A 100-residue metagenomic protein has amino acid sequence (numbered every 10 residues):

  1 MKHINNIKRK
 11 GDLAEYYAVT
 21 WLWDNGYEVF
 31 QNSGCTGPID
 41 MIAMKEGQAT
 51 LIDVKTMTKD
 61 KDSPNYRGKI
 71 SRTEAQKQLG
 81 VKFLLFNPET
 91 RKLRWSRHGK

Functional and structural regions predicted by a protein language model:
M1-N32: Acidic-basic catalytic patches of nuclease active cores, encompassing PD-(D/E)XK and other metal-cofactor nuclease
K8, V54-Y66: Short beta-strand-loop-alpha-helix junction that forms the active-site gateway of nucleic-acid-processing nucleases
A18, L22, M41-A43, G47-T58: Conserved catalytic cores of phosphodiester-cleaving nucleases, focusing on short active-site segments
D24, E28-P38, I42-E46: Active-site metal-binding core of divalent-cation-utilizing nuclease and nuclease-like domains
Q31, D53, L85-N87: Structural signal for conserved beta-strand scaffold positions within catalytic alpha/beta enzyme cores
T36-P38, G47-L51, Q78-G80: Short connector loops at helix/strand junctions that flank enzyme active sites, especially segments positioning acidic
K69-I70, A75-K100: Domain-level recognition of nuclease-like catalytic cores that cleave nucleotide substrates
